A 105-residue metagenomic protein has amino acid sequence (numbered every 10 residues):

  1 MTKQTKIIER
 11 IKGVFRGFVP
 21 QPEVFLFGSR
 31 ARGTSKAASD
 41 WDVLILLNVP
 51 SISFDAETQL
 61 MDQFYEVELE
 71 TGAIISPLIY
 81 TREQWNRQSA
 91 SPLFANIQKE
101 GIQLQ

Functional and structural regions predicted by a protein language model:
M1-E23, A31-A37, N48-Q105: Catalytic core of pol beta-like nucleotidyltransferases
W41-L46: Short beta-strand->loop micro-motif that forms the acidic, two-metal-ion catalytic signature in nucleotide-processing
